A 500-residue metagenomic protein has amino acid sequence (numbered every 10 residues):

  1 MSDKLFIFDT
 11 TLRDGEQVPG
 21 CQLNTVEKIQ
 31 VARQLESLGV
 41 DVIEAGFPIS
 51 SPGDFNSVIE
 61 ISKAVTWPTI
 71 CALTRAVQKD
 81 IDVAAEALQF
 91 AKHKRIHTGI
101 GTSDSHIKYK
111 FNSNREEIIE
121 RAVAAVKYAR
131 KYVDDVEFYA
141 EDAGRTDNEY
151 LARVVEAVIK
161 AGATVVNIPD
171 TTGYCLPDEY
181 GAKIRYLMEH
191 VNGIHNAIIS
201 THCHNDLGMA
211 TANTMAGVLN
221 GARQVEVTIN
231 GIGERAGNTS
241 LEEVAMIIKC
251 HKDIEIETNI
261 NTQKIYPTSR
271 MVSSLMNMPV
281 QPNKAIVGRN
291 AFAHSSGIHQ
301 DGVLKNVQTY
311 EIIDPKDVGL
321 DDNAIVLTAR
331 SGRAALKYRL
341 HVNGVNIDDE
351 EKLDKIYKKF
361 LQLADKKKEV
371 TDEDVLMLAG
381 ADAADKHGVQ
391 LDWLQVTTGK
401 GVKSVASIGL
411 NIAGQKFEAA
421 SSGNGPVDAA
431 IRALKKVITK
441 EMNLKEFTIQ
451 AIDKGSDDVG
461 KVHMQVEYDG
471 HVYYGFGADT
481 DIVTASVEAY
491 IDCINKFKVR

Functional and structural regions predicted by a protein language model:
K4-L5, T11, M246, D253-A420 (+1 more regions): A mid-to-C-terminal "edge-of-domain" accessory segment
L5-I7, Q17-V42, F55-A64, Q78-I199 (+1 more regions): Alpha/beta enzyme core
D14, V18-P19, F47-P52, S103-S105 (+5 more regions): Short, small-residue-enriched loops and turns at beta-alpha junctions that line or gate enzyme active sites
Q17, Q30-V31, K368-Y473, G477-A485: Non-catalytic terminal/interface segments that mediate subunit docking, oligomerization, and allosteric communication
L38, A64, A87, A91 (+13 more regions): Change "in soluble alpha/beta enzymes" to "in soluble alpha/beta proteins
W67, P169-T171, E226-E234, K249-T258 (+3 more regions): Short beta-alpha connecting loops at secondary-structure transitions that line or flank enzyme active sites
C175, A182-K305: Catalytic alpha/beta core domains of metabolic enzymes, predominantly
